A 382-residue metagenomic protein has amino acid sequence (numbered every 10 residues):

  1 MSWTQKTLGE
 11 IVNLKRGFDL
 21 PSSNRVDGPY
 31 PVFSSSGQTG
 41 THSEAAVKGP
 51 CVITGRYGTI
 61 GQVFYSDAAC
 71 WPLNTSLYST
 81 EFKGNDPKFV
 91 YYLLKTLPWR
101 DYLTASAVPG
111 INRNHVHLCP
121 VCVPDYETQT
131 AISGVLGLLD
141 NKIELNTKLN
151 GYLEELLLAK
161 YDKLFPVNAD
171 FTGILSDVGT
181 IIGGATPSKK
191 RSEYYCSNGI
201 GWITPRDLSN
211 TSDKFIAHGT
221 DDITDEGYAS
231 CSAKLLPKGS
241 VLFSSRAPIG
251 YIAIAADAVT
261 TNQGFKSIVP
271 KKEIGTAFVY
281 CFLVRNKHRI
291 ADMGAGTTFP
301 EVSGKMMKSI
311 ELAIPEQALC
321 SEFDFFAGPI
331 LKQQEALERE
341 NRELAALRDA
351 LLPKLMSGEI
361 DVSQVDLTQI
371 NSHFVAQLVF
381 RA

Functional and structural regions predicted by a protein language model:
M1-S34, P120-T186, S197, A313 (+2 more regions): Non-catalytic DNA-recognition/assembly elements of restriction-modification systems
S2-V123, G173-P315, S363-A382: DNA target-recognition domains and sequence-specific DNA-contacting regions of bacterial/archaeal
